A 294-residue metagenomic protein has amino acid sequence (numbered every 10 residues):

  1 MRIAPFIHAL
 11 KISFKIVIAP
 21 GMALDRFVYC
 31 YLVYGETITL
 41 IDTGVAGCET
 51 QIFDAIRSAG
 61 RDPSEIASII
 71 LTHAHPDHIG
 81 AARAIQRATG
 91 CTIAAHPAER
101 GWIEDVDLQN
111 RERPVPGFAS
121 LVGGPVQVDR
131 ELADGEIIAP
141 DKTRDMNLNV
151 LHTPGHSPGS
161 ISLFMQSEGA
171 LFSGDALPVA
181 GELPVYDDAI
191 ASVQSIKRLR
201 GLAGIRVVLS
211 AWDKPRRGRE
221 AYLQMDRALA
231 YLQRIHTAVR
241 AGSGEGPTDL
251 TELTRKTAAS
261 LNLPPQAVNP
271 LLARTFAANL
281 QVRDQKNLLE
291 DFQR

Functional and structural regions predicted by a protein language model:
M1-A59, P63, I161-D175: Conserved beta-strand hairpin/beta-sheet module of binuclear metal-dependent hydrolase folds, prominently
G21-M22, D107, E182-D187, L223: Short, solvent-exposed loop/turn segments at secondary-structure boundaries
L32-V33, G135-M165: Core dinuclear metal-dependent hydrolase active-site scaffold
I41-G44, I66-A74, I93-P97, H152-G155 (+2 more regions): Active-site neighborhood of phospho(di)ester-bond hydrolases with catalytic His/Asp-centered motifs
A46-C48, A74-I79, R100-I103, P158-S160 (+2 more regions): Active-site environment of divalent metal-dependent phosphoester hydrolases
G47-T50, R57-R144: Active-site HxH/HxHxD metal-binding segment of metal-dependent hydrolases
A88, A191-T248: Divalent-metal (often Zn2+) His-rich catalytic cores of metallo-beta-lactamase-fold enzymes
A241-R294: C-terminal regulatory/interaction regions
